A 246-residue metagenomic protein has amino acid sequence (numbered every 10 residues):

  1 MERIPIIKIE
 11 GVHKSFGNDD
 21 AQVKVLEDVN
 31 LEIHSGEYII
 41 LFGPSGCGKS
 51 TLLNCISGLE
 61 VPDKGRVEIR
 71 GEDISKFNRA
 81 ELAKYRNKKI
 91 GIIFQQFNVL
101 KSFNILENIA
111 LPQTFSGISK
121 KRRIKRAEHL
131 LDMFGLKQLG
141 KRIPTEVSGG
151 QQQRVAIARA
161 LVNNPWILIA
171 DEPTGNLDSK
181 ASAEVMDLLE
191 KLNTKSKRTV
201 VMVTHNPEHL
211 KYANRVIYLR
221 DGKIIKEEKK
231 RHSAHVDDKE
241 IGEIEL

Functional and structural regions predicted by a protein language model:
I4-Y212, Y218-L219: ABC family nucleotide-binding domain
K223-L246: Conserved beta-strand-loop-alpha-helix hinge in the C-terminal portion of ABC ATPase nucleotide-binding domains
